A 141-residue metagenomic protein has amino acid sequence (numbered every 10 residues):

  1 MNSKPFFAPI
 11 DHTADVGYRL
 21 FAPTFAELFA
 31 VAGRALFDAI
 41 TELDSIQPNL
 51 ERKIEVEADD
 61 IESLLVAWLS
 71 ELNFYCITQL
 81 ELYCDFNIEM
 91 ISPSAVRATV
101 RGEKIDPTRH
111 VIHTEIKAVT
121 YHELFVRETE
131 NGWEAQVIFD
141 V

Functional and structural regions predicted by a protein language model:
M1-V141: N-terminal intrinsically disordered, cationic/polar leader segments that include organellar targeting peptides
